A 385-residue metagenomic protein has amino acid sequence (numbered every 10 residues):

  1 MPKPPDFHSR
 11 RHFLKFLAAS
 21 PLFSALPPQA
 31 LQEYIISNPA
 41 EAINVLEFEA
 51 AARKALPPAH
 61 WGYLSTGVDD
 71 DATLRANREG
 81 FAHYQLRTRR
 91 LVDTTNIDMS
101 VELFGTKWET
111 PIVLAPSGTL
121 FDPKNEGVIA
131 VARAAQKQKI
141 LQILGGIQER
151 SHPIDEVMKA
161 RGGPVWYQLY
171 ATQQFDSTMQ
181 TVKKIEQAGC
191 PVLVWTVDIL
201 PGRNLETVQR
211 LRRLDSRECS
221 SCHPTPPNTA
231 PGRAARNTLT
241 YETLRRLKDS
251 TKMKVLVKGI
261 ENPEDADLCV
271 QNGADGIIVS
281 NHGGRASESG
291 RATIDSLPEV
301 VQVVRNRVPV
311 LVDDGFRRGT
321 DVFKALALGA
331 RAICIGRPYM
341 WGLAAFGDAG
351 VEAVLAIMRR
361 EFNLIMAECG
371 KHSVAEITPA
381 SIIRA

Functional and structural regions predicted by a protein language model:
P2-P21: N-terminal secretory signal peptides and thylakoid transit peptides that target proteins across membranes
Y34-G105, L214-L239, A375-I377, I383: An N-cap/entry alpha-helix motif that binds or orients negatively charged groups
P57, L114, A135, W195 (+5 more regions): Conserved, mostly hydrophobic/aromatic
E109-G145, E149: Glycine-rich active-site/cofactor-binding loop and its immediate structural neighborhood
K137-M158, P164-F175: A gly/proline- and charged-residue-enriched helix-loop-helix capping module
Q180-V312, L328-A330: Alpha/beta enzyme core
E299, A344-F362: C-terminal helical cap(s) of enzyme catalytic domains, especially alpha/beta-barrels
